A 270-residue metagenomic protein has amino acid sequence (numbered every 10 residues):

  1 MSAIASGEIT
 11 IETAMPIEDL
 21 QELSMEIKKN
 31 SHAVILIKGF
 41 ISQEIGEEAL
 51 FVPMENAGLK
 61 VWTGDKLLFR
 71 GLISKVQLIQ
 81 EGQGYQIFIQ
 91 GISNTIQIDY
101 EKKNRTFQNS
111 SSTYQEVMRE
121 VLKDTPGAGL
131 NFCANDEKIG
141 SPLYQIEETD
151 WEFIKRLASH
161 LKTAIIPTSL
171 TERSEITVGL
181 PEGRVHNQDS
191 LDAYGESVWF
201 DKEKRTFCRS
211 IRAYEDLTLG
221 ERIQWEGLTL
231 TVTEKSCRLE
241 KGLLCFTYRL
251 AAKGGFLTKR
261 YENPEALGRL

Functional and structural regions predicted by a protein language model:
M1-L270: Amphipathic alpha-helical and helix-coil boundary elements used as assembly and membrane-proximal scaffolds
